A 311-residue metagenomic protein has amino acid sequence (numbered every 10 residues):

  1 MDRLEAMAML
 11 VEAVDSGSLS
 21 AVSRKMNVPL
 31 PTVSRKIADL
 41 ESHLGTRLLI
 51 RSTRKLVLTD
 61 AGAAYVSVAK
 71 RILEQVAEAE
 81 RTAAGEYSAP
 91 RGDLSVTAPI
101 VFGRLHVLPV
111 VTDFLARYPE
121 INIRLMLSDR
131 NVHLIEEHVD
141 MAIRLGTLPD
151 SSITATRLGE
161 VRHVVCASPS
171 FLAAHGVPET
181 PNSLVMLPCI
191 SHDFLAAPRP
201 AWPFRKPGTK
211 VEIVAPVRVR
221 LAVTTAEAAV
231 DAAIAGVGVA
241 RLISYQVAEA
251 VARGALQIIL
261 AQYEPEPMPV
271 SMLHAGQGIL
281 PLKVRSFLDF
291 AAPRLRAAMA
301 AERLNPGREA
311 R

Functional and structural regions predicted by a protein language model:
M7, H43-L44, Y65-Y87, A301: Alpha-helical linker/hinge and terminal dimerization helices associated with HTH transcriptional regulators
E12-N27: Short helix-boundary/capping micro-motifs
E41-L58, L256: A short LG(V/I)-centered, amphipathic sequence patch enriched for acidic residue(s) preceding the LG motif
S67, Y245-R253, Y263-R311: C-terminal effector-binding regulatory domain of bacterial HTH transcription factors
G92-A155, L304-R311: Central regulatory/effector-binding core of bacterial HTH transcription factors
S152-H163, A167-H192: Flexible hinge/capping segments at coil-to-helix
P188-K210: Secondary-structure junction motif
V214-I258, P265, H274, L288: Hydrophobic hinge/microswitch elements
